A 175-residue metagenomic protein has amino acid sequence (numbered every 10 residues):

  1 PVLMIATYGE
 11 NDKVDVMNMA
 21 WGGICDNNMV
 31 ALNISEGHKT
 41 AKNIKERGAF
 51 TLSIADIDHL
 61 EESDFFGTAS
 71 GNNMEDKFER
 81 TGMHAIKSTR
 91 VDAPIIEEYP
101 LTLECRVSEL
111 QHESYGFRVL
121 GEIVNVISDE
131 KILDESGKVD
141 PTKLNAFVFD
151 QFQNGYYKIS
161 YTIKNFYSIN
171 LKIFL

Functional and structural regions predicted by a protein language model:
P1-L175: Basic, polyanion-binding surface patches
